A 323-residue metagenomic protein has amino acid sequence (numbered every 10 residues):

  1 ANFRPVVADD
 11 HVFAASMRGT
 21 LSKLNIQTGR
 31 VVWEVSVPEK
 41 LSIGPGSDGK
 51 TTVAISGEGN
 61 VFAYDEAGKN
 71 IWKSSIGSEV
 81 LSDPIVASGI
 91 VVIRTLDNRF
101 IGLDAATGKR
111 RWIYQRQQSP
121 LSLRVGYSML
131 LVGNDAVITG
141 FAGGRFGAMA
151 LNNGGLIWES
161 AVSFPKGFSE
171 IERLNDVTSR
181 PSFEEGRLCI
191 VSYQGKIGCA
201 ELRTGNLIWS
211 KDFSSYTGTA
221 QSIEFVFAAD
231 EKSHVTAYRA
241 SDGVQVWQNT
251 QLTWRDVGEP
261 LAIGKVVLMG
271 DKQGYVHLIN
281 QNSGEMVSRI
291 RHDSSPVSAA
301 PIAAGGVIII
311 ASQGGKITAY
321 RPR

Functional and structural regions predicted by a protein language model:
A1-G19: Beta-strand-rich domains and repeat architectures in extracellular enzymes and scaffolds, especially beta-propellers
A1-V6, W33-D48, I71-A87, R110-N134 (+4 more regions): Extracytoplasmic beta-rich repeat domains
S16, S56-G57, T95-L96, F141-A142 (+4 more regions): Structural signature of WD-repeat beta-propellers
N25-G29, D65-K69, D104-G108, L151-G154 (+4 more regions): Short loop/turn segments that connect beta-strands within beta-propeller blades
F225-A237, V244-L278: Loop/turn-rich, solvent-exposed surfaces of beta-rich toroidal or solenoidal domains
H292, P296-R323: Blade-level signature of beta-propeller repeat domains, shared across WD40, Kelch, NHL, RCC1 and BNR/Asp-box propellers
